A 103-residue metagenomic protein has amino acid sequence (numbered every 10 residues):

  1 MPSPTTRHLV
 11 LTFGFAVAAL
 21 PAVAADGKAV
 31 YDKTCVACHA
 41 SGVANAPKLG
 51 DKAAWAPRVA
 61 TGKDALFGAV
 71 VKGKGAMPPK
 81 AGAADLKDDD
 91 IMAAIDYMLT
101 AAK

Functional and structural regions predicted by a protein language model:
M1-L11: Bacterial N-terminal signal peptides that target proteins for export
P4, S41-A56: His/Cys-centered metal/cofactor-coordination and adjacent catalytic loops
L11-T12, A22: Cleavable N-terminal signal peptides
A18-A25: Sec/Tat signal peptide C-region and signal peptidase I cleavage site
A25-T34: Local sequence-structure signature of Cys/Sec-based thiol-disulfide redox active-site neighborhoods
C35-S41, A94: The canonical Cys-X-X-Cys-His
P47-K48, A56, G68-A93, M98-A102: Axial heme c-ligation environment in periplasmic c-type cytochrome domains
